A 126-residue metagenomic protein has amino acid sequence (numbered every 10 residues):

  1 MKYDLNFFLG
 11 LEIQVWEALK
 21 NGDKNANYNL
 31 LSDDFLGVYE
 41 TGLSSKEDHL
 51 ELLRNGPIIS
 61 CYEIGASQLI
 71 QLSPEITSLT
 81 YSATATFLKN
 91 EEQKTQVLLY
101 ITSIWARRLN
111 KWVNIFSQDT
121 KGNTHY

Functional and structural regions predicted by a protein language model:
K2-N29, D34-Y126: A beta-strand edge to alpha-helix "cap/lid" segment located at domain peripheries
